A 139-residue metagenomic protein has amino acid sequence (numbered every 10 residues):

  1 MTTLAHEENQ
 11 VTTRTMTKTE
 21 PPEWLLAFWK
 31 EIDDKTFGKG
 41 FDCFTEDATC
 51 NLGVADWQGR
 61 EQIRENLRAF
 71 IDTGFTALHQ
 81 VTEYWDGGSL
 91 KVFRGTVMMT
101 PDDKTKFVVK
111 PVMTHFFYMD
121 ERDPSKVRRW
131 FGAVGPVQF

Functional and structural regions predicted by a protein language model:
M1-G38, D42-C43: Short, low-complexity N-terminal intrinsically disordered segments enriched in polar/charged residues
T2-T13, E20, E65-F139: A beta-strand edge to alpha-helix "cap/lid" segment located at domain peripheries
L26-W29, R64, R68: Solvent-exposed, non-membrane alpha-helical residues enriched in polar/charged side chains
W29, F37-D47, V112, M119 (+1 more regions): A general secondary-structure boundary signal
F41, R60, R64-L67: Short, well-structured alpha-helical segments
C43, D47-Q58, F70-T73: A short gly/proline-enriched turn/hairpin at secondary-structure junctions
A55-Q62, V109: Generic, well-ordered alpha-helical segments
